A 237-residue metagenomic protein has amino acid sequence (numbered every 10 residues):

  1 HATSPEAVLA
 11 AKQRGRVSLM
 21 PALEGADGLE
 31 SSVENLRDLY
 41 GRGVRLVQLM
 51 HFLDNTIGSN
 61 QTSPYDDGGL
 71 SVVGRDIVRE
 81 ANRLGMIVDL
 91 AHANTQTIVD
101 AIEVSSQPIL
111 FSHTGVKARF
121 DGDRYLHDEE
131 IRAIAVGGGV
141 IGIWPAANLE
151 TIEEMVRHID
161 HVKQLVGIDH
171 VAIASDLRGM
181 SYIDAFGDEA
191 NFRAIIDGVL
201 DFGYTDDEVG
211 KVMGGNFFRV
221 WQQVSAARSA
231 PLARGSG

Functional and structural regions predicted by a protein language model:
H1-P145, E150, V156-K163, H170 (+3 more regions): Extended, charged catalytic domains and RNA/DNA-binding interfaces, predominantly in divalent-metal-using enzymes
L9-R14, Y182-I183, V220-Q222: Short, solvent-exposed polar/charged micro-motifs at secondary-structure junctions
H51, S175, N216: Residues that line or immediately flank small-molecule/substrate-binding pockets and catalytic motifs
H113, A172-I173, G210-G214: Beta-strand segments within the central parallel beta-sheet cores of soluble alpha/beta enzyme folds
V116, G179, R219: Active-site micro-motifs of SAM-dependent methyltransferase domains
W144-P145, V166-E189: Short acidic/histidine-rich active-site segments
G187-G237: Mid-to-C-terminal alpha-helical segments outside catalytic/metal-binding sites
